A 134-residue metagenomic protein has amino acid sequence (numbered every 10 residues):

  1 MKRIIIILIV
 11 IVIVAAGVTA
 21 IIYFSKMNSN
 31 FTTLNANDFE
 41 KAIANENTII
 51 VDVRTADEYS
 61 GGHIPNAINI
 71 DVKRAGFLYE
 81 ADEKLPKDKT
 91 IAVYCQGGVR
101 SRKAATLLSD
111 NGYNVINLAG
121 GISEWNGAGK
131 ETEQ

Functional and structural regions predicted by a protein language model:
K2-A42, T48, D57-T90, V99-Q134: Rhodanese-like catalytic fold shared by cysteine-dependent sulfurtransferases and DSP/PTP-type phosphatases
I50-D52: Structural scaffold elements adjacent to functional motifs in cytosolic proteins
Y94: Short, surface-exposed ligand- or partner-binding patches at beta-edge/loop junctions that are enriched in aromatics
